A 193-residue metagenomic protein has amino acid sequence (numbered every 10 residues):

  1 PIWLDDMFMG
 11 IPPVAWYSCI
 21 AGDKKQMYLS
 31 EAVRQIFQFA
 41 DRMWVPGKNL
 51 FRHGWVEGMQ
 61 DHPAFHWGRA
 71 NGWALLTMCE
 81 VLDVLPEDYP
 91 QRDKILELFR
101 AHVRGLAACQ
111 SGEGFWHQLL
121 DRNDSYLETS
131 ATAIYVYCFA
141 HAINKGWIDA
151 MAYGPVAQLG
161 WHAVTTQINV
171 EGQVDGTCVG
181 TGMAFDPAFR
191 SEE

Functional and structural regions predicted by a protein language model:
P1, Q26-R52, L96-G114, V156-Q173: Long, well-ordered core segments of solenoidal/helical folds
P1-M7, E57-L76, E87, Q91 (+5 more regions): Solvent-exposed loop and edge beta-strand segments that line ligand/cofactor-binding and catalytic clefts
I2, P12-P13, Y17-M27, I36 (+1 more regions): Active-site cleft segment of glycoside hydrolase catalytic domains centered on the general acid/base Glu
I11-K24, W73-Q91, I134-I148: Well-ordered alpha-helical scaffold segments within catalytic/enzyme domains
Y28, L50, Y89-R92, H117 (+3 more regions): Secondary-structure transition/capping residues
R122, Y126-L127, A131-E192: CBM-like carbohydrate-recognition segments
